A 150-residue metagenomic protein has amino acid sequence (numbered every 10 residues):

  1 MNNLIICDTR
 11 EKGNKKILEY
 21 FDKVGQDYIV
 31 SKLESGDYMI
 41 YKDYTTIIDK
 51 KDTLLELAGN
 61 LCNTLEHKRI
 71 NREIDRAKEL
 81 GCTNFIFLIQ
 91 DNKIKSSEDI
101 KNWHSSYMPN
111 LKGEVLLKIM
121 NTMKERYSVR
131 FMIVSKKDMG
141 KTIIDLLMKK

Functional and structural regions predicted by a protein language model:
M1-D43, L57-K150: Non-catalytic C-terminal interaction segments of nucleic acid-processing enzymes
T46-T53: Conserved catalytic cores of phosphodiester-cleaving nucleases, focusing on short active-site segments
